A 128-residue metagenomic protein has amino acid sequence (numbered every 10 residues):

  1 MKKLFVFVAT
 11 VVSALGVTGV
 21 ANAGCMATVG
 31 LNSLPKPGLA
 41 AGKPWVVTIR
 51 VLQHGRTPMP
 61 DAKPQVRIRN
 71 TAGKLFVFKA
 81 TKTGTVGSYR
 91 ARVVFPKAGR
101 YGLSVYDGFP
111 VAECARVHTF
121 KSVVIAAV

Functional and structural regions predicted by a protein language model:
M1-V8: Bacterial N-terminal signal peptides that target proteins for export
A14-A21: C-terminal segment of classical bacterial N-terminal signal peptides
N22-V128: N-terminal soluble domains immediately following signal/targeting peptides that reside in extracytoplasmic
